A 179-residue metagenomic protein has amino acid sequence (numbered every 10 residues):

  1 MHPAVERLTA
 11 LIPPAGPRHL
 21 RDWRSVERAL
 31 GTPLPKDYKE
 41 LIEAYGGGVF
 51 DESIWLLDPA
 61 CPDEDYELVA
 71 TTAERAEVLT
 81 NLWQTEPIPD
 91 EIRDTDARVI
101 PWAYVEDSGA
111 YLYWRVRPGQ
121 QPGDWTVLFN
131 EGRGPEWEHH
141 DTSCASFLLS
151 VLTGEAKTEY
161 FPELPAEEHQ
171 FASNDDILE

Functional and structural regions predicted by a protein language model:
M1-S108, Y160, D175-E179: A surface-exposed partner-binding patch
A110-L112, E136-E138: Short active-site-adjacent structural elements
Y111-Q120: Low-complexity, glycine/alanine/valine/leucine- and proline-rich hydrophobic stretches
F129-P135: Short, solvent-exposed aromatic-acidic interface loops
W137-E155: Compact, glycine/acidic-enriched structural inserts
S150-E179: Acidic, proline/glycine-rich low-complexity IDRs
